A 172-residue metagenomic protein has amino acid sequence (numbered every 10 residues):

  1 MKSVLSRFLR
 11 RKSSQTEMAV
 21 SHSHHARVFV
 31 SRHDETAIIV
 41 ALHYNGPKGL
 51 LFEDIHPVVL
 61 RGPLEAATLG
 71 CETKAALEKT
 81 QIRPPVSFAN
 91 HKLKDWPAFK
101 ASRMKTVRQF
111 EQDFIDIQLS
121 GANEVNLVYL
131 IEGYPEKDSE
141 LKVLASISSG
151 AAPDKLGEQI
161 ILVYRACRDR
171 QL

Functional and structural regions predicted by a protein language model:
K2-S21, R61-I115, G133-L144: Negatively charged, low-complexity tracts enriched in Asp/Glu with abundant Ser/Thr
H25-A67, G121-E158, L162, D169-L172: Intrinsically disordered, low-complexity regulatory segments enriched in Ser/Thr/Pro and charged residues
K74-L77, I160, Y164: Amphipathic alpha-helical interface segments used for dimerization/assembly
Q112-E124: Short, surface-exposed, charge-dense and proline/glycine-enriched linear segments
